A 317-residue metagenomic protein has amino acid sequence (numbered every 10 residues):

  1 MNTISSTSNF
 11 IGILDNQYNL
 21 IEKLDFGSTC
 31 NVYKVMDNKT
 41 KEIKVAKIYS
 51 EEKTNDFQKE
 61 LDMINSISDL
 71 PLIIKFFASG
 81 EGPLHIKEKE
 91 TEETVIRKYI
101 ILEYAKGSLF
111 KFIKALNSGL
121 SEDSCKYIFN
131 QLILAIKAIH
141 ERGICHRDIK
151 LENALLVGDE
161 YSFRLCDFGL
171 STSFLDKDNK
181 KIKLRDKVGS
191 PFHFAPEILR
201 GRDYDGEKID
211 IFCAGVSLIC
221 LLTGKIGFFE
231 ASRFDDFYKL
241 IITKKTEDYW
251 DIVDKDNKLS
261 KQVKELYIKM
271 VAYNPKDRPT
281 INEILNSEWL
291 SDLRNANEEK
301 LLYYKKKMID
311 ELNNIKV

Functional and structural regions predicted by a protein language model:
D69-E88: Conserved HxN/HPN-centered segment at the entrance to the catalytic loop of eukaryotic protein kinase-like domains
E92-S108: Conserved short submotifs of the Hanks-type protein kinase catalytic core that shape the nucleotide-binding pocket
I128-F129: Activation segment signature within eukaryotic-like protein kinase domains
H140-V157: Catalytic-loop of the protein kinase fold
K183-I198: Conserved activation segment of eukaryotic-like protein kinases, specifically the C-terminal portion of the activation
E197-K208: Conserved end of the kinase activation segment
A272-N297: Terminal C-lobe "cap" of eukaryotic-type protein kinase domains
